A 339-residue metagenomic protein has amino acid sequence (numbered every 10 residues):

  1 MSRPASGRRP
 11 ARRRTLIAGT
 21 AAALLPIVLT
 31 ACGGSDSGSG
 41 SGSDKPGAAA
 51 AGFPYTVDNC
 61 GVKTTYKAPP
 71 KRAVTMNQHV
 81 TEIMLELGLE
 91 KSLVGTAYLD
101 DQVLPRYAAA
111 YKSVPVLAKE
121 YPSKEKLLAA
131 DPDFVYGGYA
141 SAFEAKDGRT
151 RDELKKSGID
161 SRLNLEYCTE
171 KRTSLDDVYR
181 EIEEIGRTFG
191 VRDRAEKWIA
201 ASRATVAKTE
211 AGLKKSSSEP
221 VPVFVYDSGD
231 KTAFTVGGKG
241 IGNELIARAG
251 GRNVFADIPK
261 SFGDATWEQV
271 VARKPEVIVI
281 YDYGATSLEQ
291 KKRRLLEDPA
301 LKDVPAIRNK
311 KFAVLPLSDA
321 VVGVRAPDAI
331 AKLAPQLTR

Functional and structural regions predicted by a protein language model:
S2-T81, R187-Y226, Q336-R339: Bacterial Sec-exported substrate-binding components of ABC uptake systems
V57-G61, P115-E125, I258-W267: Short helix-initiation/N-cap motifs at beta->coil->alpha
K67-P70, N77, T81, K124 (+11 more regions): Extracytoplasmic/secreted envelope proteins and their assembly/folding machinery, especially bacterial periplasmic
R72-A130, F134, Y139-F143, V254: A short, structured surface patch at a secondary-structure boundary
N77, Y139-A142, E166, I258 (+1 more regions): Short secondary-structure boundary segments
D100-Q102, T235-G263: Alpha-helical, coiled-coil/dimerization segments enriched in small aliphatic residues
Q102, S141-R149, I159-E184, S218-I241 (+1 more regions): Extracytoplasmic ligand-binding site segments that recognize negatively charged/polar headgroups
R172-E181, R273, V277-R339: Structured C-terminal subdomain patch of bacterial secreted/periplasmic proteins
